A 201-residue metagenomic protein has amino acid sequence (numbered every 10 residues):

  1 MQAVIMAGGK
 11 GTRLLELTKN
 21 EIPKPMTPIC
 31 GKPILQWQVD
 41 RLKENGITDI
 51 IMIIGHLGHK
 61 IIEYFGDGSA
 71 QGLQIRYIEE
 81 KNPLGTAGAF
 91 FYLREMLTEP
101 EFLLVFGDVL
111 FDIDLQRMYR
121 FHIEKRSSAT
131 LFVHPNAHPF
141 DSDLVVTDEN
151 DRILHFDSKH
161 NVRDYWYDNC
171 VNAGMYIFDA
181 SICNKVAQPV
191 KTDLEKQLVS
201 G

Functional and structural regions predicted by a protein language model:
M1-I62: N-terminal glycine-rich phosphate-binding loop and ensuing alpha1 helix
G8, G55, H134-P135, S158: Histidine-centered beta-alpha loop that forms part of the nucleotide-sugar donor binding/catalytic region in diverse
M26, V145-T147, V199: A structural signal for short hydrophobic beta-strand segments in well-ordered beta-sheet cores
P28, V146, I177-D179: Short, well-ordered beta-strand micro-motif
Q36, A87, E195: Glycine-rich phosphate-binding loop at the start of an alpha helix
I62-E63, G68-E149: Conserved beta-loop-beta/alpha segment of the NTase-like Rossmann-fold superfamily that binds/positions NTPs
E101-L103, L110, Q116-I123, A137-P139 (+1 more regions): Catalytic-core segments of class I nucleotidyltransferases/pyrophosphorylases that form NMP-activated intermediates
